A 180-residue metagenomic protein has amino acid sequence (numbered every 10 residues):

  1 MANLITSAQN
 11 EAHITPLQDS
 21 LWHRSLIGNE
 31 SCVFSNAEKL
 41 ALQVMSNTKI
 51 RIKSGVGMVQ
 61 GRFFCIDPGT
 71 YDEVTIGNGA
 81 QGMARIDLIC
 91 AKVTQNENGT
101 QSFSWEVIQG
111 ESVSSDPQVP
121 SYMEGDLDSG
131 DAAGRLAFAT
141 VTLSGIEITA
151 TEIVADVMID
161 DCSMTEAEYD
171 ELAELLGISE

Functional and structural regions predicted by a protein language model:
M1-V59: N-terminal "first-domain core" detector
L4-I5, N10, R51-S179: Beta-strand-rich solenoidal segments
